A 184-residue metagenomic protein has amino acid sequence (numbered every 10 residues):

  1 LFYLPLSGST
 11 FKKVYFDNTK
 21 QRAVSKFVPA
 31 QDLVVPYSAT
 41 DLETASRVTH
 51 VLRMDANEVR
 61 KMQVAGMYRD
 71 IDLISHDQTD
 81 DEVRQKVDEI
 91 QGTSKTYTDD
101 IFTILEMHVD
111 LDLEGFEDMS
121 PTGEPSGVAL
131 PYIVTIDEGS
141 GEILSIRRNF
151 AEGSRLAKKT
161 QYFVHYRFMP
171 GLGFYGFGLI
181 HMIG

Functional and structural regions predicted by a protein language model:
L1-G184: Extended alpha-helical, oligomerization-prone segments that build pores/tubes and scaffolds
